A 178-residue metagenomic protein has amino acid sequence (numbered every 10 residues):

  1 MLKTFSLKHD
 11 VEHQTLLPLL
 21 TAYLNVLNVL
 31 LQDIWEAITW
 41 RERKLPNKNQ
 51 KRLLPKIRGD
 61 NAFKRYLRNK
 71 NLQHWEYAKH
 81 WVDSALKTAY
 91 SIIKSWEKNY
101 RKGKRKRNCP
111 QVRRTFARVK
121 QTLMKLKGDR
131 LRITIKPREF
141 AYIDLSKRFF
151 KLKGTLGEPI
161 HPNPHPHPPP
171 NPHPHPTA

Functional and structural regions predicted by a protein language model:
M1-A178: Nucleic-acid substrate recognition interfaces
